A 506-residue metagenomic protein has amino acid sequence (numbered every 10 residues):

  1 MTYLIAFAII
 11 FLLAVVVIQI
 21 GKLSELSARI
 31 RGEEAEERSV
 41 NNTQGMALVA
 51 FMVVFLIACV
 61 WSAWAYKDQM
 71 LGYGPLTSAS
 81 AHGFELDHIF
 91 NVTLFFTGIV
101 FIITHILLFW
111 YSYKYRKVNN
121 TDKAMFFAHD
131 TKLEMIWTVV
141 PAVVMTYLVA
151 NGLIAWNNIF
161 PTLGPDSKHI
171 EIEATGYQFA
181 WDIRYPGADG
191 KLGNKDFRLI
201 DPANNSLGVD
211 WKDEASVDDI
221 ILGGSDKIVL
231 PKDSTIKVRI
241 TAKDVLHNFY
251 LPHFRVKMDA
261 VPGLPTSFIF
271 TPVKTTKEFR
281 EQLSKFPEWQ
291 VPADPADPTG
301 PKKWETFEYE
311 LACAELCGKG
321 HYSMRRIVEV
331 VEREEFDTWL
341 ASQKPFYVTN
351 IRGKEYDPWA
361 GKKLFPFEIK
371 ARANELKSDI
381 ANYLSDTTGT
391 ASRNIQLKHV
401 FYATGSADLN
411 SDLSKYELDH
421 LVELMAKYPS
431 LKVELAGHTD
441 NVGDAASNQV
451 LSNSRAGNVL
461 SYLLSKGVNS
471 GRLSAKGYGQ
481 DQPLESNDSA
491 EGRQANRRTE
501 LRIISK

Functional and structural regions predicted by a protein language model:
M1-D68: Transmembrane alpha-helices
E33-V40, I57-L94, G98-V100, H105-F367: Non-transmembrane, membrane-proximal soluble domains of secreted or membrane proteins
K132, E305, Y309, S414-E417 (+3 more regions): Stable alpha-helical elements in mature extracytoplasmic
P141, A174, V238, Y402 (+3 more regions): Conserved hydrophobic/aromatic pocket- or pore-lining residues that grip, position, or stack substrates in active sites
I240, C317-G320, L340, V422-M425 (+3 more regions): Sec/Tat-exported extracytoplasmic proteins
G353-K432, K506: Periplasmic peptidoglycan-binding/tethering modules of Gram-negative envelope proteins
T404-Y416, A426, K432-K506: Periplasmic OmpA-like peptidoglycan-binding domain that tethers envelope proteins to the cell wall
